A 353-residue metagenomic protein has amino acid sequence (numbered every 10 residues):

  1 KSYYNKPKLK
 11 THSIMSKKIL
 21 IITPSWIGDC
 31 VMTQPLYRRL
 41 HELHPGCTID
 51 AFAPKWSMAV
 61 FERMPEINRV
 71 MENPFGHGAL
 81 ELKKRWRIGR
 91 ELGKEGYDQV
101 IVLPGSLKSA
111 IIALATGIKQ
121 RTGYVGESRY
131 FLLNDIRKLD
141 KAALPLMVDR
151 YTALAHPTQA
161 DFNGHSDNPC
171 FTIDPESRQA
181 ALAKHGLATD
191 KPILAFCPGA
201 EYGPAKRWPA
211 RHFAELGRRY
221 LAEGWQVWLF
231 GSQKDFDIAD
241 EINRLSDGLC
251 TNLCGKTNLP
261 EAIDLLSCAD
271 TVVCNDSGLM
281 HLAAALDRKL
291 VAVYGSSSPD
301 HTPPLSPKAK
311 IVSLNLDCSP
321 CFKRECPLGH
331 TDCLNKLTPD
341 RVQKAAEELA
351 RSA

Functional and structural regions predicted by a protein language model:
K1-A353: Catalytic machinery of carbohydrate-active enzymes, primarily nucleotide-sugar-dependent glycosyltransferases
